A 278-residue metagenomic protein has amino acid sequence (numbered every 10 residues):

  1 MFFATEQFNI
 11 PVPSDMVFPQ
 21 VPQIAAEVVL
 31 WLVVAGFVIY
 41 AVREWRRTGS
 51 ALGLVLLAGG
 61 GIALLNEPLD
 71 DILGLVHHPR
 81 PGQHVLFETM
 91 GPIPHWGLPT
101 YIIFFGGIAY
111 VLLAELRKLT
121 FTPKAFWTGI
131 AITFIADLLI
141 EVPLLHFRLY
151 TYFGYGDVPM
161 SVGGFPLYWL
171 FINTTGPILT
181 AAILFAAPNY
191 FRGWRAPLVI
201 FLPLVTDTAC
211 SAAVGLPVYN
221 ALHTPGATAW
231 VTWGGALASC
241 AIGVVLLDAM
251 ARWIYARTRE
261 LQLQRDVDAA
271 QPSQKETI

Functional and structural regions predicted by a protein language model:
F2-I278: Aromatic-rich, lipid-facing transmembrane alpha helices and their immediate juxtamembrane interface loops in integral
